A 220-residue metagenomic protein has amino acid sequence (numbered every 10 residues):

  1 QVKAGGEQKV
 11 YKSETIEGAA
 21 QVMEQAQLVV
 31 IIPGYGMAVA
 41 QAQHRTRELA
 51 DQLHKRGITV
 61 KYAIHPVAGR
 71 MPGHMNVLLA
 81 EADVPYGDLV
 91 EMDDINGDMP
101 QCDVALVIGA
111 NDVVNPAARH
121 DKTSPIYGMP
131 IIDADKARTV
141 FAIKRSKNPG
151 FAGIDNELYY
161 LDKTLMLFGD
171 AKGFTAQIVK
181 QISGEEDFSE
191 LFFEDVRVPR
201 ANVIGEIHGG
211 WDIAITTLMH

Functional and structural regions predicted by a protein language model:
E7-D170, F174: Structured cytosolic domains appended to multi-pass membrane proteins
A176-H220: FAD-binding core of flavoproteins
